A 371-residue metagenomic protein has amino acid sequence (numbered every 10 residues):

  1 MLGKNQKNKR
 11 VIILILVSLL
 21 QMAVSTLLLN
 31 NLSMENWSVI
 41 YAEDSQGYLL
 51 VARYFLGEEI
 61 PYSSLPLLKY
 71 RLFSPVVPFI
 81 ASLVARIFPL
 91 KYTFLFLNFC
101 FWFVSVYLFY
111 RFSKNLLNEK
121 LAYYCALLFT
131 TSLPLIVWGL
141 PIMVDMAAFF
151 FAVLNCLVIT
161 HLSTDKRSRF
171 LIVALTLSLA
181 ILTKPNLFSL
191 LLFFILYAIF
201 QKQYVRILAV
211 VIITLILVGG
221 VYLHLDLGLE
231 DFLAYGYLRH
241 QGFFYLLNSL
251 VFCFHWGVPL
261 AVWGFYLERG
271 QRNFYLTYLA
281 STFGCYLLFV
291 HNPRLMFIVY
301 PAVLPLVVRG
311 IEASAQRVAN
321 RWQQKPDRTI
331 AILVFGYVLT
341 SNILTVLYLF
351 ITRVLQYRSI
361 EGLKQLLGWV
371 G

Functional and structural regions predicted by a protein language model:
Q21, C125-L133, L177-I181: Short helix- or helix-capping micro-motifs that position conserved polar/aromatic residues at function-defining sites
V24, L28, L191-F193, Y204-W263 (+1 more regions): Membrane-lumen/periplasm interface segments of specific transmembrane helices in polyprenyl phosphate-linked
N30-S33, D44-K69, V76: Extracytosolic helix-loop segments that constitute the early lumenal/periplasmic catalytic or substrate-binding loops
R71, P75-S82, I87-V104: Loop-to-helix entry region of an early transmembrane alpha helix in multi-pass inner-membrane enzymes
T93-L116, L154: Transmembrane-helix motifs of polytopic, lipid-linked glycan transferases
V106, A198, V251-F283: Hydrophobic, aromatic-rich transmembrane alpha-helices and their immediate juxtamembrane boundary segments
P134-A147, N292-P293: Short acidic/glycine- and proline-prone juxtamembrane loop motifs at membrane-interface regions of multi-pass membrane
H161-K166, L177, S189-L215, P305: Perimembrane helix-loop-helix junctions
